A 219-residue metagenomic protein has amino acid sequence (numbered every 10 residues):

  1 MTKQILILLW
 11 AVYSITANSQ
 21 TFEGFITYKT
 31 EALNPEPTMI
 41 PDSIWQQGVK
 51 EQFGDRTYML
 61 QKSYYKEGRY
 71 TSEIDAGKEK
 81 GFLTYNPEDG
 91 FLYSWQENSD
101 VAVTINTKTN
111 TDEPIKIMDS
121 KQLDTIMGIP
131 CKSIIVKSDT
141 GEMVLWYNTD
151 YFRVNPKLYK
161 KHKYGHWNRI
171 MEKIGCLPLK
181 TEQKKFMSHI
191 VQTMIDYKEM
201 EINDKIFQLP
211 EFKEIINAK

Functional and structural regions predicted by a protein language model:
M1-I26: Bacterial Sec-dependent N-terminal signal peptides
T21-K219: Extended soluble regions of mature proteins
